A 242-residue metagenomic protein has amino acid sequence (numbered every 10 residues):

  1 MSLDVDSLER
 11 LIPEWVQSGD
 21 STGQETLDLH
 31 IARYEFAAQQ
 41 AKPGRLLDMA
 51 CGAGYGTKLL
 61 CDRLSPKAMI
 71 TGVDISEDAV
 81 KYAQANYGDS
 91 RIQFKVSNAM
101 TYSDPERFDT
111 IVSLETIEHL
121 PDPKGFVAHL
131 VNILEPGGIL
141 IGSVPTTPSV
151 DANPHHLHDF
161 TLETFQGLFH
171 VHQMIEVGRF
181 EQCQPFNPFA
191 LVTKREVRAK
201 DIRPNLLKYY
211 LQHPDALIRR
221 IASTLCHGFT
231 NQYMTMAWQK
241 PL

Functional and structural regions predicted by a protein language model:
M1-E106, T110, L114, K124-V127 (+4 more regions): Conserved N-terminal segment of class I S-adenosyl-L-methionine
E115-H119: A short His-aromatic
G125-P136: A short glycine-rich, Lys/Arg-flanked "PGG" loop and its adjoining helix->strand segment in the class I
G138-V144: Conserved beta-strand signature within the Rossmann-like core of class I S-adenosyl-L-methionine
P145-V150, E181-Q184: Short "lid" loop at the C-terminus of a central beta-strand within the Rossmann-like core of SAM-dependent
A152-L157: Short, solvent-exposed loop/turn segments at secondary-structure boundaries
